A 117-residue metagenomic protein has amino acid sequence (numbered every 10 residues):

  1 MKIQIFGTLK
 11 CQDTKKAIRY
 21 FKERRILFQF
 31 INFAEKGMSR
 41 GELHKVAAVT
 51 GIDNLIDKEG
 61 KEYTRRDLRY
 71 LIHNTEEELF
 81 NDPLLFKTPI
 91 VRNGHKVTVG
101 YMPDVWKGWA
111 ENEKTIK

Functional and structural regions predicted by a protein language model:
M1-R24, F28-F33: Local sequence-structure signature of Cys/Sec-based thiol-disulfide redox active-site neighborhoods
F33-K117: Thiol/selenol-based redox catalytic cores and closely related redox-interacting motifs
